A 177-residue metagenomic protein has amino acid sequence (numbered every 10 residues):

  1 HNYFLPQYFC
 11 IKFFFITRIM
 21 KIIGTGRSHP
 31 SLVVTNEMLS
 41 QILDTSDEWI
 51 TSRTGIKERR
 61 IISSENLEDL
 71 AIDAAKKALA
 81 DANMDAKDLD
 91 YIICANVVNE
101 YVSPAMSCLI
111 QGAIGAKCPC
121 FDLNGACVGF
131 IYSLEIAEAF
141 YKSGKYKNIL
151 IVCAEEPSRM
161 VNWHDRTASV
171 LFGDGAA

Functional and structural regions predicted by a protein language model:
H1-Y3, Q7-Y8: Low-complexity, intrinsically disordered or signal/transmembrane-proximal segments
C10-D90, I114-G115: Conserved "HGTGT" condensation-loop signature of ketosynthase/thiolase-family condensing enzymes that catalyze
F13-E37, L134-A177: Conserved beta-strand-centric core segments of catalytic alpha/beta enzyme folds
T51-R53, K57-E68, N96-N148: Conserved catalytic cysteine-centered active-site region of acyl-thioester-dependent Claisen-condensing enzymes
D90-N96: Short glycine-rich or small-residue beta-strand-to-loop segments that form or flank ligand, phosphate, metal/Fe-S
